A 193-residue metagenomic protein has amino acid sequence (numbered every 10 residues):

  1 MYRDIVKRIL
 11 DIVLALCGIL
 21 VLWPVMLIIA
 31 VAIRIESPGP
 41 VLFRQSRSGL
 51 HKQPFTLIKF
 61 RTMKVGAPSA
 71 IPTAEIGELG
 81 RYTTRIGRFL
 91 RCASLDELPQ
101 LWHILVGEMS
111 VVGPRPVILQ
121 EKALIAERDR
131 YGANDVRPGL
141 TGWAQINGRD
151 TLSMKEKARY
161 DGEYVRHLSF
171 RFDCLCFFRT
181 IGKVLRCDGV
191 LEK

Functional and structural regions predicted by a protein language model:
M1-G66, H103, F170, L175-K193: A hydrophobic, helix-centered structural microdomain
P24, S94-L95, E108: Short loop-to-helix capping motifs
P40, S48, P99-K193: Hydrophobic structural segments characteristic of membrane proteins
F43-Y82, L140-Y160: Short, glycine-rich, amphipathic interfacial segments at transmembrane boundaries or analogous
I86-A93, G162-R166: Short, well-ordered beta-strand elements within core beta-sheets of diverse protein domains
R91-L101: Short acidic-aromatic low-complexity motifs
